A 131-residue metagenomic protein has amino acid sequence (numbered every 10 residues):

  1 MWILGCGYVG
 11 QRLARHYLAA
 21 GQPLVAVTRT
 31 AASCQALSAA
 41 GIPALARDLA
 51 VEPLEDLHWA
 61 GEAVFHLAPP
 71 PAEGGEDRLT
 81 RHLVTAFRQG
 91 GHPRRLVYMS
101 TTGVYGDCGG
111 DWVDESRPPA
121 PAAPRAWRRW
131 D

Functional and structural regions predicted by a protein language model:
M1-G5: Conserved N-terminal Rossmann-fold NAD(P)-binding element of oxidoreductases
G10-Q11: N-terminal Rossmann-fold NAD(P) dinucleotide-binding loop
Y17: Aromatic pocket-lining residues of Rossmann-like dinucleotide-binding sites
V25-S33, D48-L49: N-terminal Rossmann-fold cofactor-binding loop
A39-E62: Conserved Rossmann-fold cofactor-binding substructure of NAD(P)-dependent oxidoreductases
W59-Y98: NAD(P)-cofactor binding segment of oxidoreductase domains
T102-Y105: Active-site segment of SDR-like NAD(P)-dependent oxidoreductases
G109-D131: Catalytic helix-loop patch of NAD(P)-dependent Rossmann-fold dehydrogenases
